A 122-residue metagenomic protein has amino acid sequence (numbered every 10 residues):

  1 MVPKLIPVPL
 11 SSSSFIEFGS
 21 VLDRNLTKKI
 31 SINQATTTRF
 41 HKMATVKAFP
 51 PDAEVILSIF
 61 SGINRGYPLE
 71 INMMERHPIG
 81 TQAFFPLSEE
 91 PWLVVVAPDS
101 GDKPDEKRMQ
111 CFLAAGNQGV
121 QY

Functional and structural regions predicted by a protein language model:
M1-K107: Non-catalytic, conserved peripheral segments adjacent to functional cores
K103-Q121: Short acidic-glycine-tyrosine-enriched beta hairpin
